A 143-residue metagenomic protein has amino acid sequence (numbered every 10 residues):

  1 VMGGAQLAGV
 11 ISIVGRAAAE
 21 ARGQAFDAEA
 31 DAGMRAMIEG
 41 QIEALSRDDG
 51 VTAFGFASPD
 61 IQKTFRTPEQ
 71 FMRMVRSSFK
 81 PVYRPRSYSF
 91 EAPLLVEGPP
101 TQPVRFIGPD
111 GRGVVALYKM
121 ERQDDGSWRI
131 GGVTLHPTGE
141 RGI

Functional and structural regions predicted by a protein language model:
V1-A8: Bacterial N-terminal signal peptides that target proteins for export
G9-I11, A92-I143: Exposed beta-sheet edge and beta->alpha loop/turn motif
G9-R47: Short, low-complexity N-terminal intrinsically disordered segments enriched in polar/charged residues
A18, F71, D110-V114: Aromatic-enriched hydrophobic runs in primary sequence
A25-F26, A32-A36, G40, G50-E97: Short solvent-exposed beta->alpha transition segments
